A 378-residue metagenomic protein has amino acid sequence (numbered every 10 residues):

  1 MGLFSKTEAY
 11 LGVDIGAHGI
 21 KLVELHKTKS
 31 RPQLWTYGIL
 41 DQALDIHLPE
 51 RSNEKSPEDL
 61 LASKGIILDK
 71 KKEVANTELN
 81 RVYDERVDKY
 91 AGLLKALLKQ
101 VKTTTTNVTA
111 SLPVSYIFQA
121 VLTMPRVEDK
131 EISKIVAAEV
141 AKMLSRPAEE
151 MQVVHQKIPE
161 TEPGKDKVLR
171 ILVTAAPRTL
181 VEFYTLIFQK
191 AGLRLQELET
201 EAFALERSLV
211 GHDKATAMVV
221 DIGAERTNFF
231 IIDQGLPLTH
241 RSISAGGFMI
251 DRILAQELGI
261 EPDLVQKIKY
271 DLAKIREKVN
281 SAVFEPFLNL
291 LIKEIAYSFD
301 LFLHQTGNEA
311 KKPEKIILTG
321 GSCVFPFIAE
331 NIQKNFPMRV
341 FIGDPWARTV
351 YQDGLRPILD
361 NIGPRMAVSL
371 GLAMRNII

Functional and structural regions predicted by a protein language model:
M1-E139, E182: Non-catalytic, solvent-exposed interaction/assembly segments
L11-G19, V23-L40, H47, T104 (+2 more regions): Small-residue (GG/TT-enriched) beta-loop-alpha framework at ligand/catalytic clefts
G65, A204, F248, C323 (+1 more regions): Glycine-rich phosphate-binding/hydrolytic loop that grips phosphoryl groups
K72-R81, I117-V127, E160, K167-I171 (+5 more regions): Short hinge/gating elements
L94, L98, T103-S115, F188 (+3 more regions): Short glycine-rich phosphate-binding loop at a beta-alpha junction
T106-V210, K315, P345-Y351, R365-V368: Active-site neighborhood for divalent-cation/phosphate handling
Q256, Q266-E314, S322: Adenine-nucleotide phosphate-binding core of ATP-dependent small-molecule kinases
R276, F287, A310-F341, P345-A347: Glycine-rich phosphate-binding loops at beta-strand->alpha-helix junctions
